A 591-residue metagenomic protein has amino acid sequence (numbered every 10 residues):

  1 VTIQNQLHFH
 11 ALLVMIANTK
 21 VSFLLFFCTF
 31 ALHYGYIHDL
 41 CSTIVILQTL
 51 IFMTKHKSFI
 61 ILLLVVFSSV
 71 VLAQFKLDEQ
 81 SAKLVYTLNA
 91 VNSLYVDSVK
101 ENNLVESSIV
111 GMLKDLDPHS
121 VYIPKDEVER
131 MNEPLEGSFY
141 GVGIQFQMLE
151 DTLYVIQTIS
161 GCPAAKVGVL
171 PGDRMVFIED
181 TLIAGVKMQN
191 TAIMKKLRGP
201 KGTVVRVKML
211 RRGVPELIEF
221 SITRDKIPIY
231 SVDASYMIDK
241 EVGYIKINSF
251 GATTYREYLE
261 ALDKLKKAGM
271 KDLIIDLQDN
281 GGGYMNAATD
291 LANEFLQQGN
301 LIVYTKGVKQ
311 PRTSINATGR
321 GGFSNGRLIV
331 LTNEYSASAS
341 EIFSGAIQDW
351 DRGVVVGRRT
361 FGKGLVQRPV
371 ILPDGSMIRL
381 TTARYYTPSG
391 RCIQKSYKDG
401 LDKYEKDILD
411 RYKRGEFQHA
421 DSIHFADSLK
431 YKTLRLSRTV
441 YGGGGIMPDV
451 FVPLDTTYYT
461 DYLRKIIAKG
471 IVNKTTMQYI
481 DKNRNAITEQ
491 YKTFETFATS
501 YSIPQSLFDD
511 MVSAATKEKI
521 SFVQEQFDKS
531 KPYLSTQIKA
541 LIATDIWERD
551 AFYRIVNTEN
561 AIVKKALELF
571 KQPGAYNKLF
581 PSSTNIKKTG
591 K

Functional and structural regions predicted by a protein language model:
V1, A11, V21-D78: Bacterial Sec-dependent N-terminal signal peptides
L7: Cationic, low-complexity basic patches in intrinsically disordered or flexible, solvent-exposed regions
A73-Q80, L84, L88-E101, P124 (+4 more regions): Cleft-lining beta-strand/loop regions that shape enzyme active-site pockets
V85, Y95-I156, G202-A234, V556-L567 (+1 more regions): Extended, small/polar residue-biased N-terminal targeting/export presequences and adjacent propeptide/linker tracts
S98, D151-T152, T181, S422 (+2 more regions): Coil residues (strongly favoring Ser/Thr
G172-R174: Structural motif
C392-I393, Y397-K591: Conserved functional hotspot residues or short segments at active or partner-binding sites across diverse domains
